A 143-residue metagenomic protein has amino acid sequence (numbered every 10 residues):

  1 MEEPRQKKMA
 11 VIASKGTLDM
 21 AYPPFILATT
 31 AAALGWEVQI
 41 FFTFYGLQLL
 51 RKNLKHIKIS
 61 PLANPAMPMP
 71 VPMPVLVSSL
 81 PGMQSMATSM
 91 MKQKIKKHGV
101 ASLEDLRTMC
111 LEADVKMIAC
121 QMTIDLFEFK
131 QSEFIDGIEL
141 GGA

Functional and structural regions predicted by a protein language model:
M1-M20, I26-T29: N-terminal glycine-/serine-/threonine-rich phosphate-binding loop
V11-A21, L50-R51, K94-H98: Short, glycine-rich nucleotide/cofactor-binding loops
Y22-G35, I40: Histidine-anchored nucleotide/phosphate-binding helix
V38-F44, I118-C120: Short internal beta-strands
F44-Q48, I124: Short beta-alpha junction loops
L50-S60: Glycine-rich loop at the start of a catalytic domain that most often binds anionic cofactors/ligands
K58-M91, I95, G99: A glycine-rich helix N-cap at a beta->alpha junction
M86-A143: A charged, amphipathic interaction segment
